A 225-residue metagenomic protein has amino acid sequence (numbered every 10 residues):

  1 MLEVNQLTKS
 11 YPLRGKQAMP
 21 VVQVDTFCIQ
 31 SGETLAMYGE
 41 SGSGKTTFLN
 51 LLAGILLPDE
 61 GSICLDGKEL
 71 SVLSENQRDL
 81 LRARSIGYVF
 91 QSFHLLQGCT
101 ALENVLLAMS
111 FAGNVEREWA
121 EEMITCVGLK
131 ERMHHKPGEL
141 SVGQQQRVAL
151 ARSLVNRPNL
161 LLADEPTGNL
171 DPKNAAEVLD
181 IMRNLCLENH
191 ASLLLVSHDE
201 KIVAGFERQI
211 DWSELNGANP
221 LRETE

Functional and structural regions predicted by a protein language model:
L2, T8-G205, W212: ABC family nucleotide-binding domain
F206-T224: H-loop (His-switch) and adjacent beta-strand-loop-beta switch element of ABC-type ATPase nucleotide-binding domains
